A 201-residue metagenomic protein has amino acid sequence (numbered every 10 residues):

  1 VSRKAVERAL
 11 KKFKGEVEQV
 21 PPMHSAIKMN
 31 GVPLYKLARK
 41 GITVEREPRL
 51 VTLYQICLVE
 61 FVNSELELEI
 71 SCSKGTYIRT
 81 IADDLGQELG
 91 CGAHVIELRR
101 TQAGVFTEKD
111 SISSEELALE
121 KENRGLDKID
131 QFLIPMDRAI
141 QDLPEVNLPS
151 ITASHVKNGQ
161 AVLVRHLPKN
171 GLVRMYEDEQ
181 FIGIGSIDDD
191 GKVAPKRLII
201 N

Functional and structural regions predicted by a protein language model:
V1-K121, L126-D127, D190-K192, N201: Non-catalytic RNA-recognition surface used by pseudouridine synthases
K4, E88-N201: Accessory RNA 3′-end/elbow-binding domains used by RNA modification enzymes
